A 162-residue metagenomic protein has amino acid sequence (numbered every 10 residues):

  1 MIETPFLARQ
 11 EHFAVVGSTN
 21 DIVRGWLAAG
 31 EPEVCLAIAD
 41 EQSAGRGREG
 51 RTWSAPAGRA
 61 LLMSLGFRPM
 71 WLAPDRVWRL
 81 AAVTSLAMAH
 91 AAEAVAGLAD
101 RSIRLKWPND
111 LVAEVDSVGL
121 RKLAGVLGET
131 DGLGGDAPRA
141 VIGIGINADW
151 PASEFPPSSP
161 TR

Functional and structural regions predicted by a protein language model:
M1-G97, S117-K122: N-terminal lobe of the biotin/lipoate ligase/transferase fold
I2, F6, S102, E114 (+1 more regions): RNase H-like, Mg2+-dependent phosphodiesterase core, and more generally RNA phosphate-backbone-engaging helix-loop
E33, R59-L61, R101, W107 (+1 more regions): A generic structural signal for short beta-strands and their flanking turns/coil linkers
I38-D40, S64-G66, K106, L127-E129 (+1 more regions): Short beta-strand segments
R68-M70, D131, D149-P151: Short coil/turn motifs at secondary-structure junctions
L80, T84-G135, I144-G145: Acidic (Asp/Glu) carboxylate-rich active-site/surface patches
G134-R162: Short, acidic (Asp/Glu-rich) active-site segment that either coordinates a divalent metal cofactor
